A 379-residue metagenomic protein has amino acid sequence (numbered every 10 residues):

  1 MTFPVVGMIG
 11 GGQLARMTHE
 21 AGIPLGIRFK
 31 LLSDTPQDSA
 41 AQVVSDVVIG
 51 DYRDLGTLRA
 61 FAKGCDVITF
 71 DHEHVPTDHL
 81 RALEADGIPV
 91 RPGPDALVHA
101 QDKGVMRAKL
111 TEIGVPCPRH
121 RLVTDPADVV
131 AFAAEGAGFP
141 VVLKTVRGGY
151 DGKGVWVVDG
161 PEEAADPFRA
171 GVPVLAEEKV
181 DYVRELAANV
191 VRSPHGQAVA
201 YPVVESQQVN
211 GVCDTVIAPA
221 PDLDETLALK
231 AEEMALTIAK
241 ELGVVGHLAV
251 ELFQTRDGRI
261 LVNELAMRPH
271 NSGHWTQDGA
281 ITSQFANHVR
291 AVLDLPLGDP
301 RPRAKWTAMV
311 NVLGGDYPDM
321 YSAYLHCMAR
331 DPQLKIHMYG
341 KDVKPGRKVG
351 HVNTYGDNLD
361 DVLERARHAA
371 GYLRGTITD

Functional and structural regions predicted by a protein language model:
M1-V105, A127: ATP-binding N-terminal substructure of ATP-dependent carboxylate-amine bond-forming enzymes
P4, P118, K153, R184-L186 (+6 more regions): Change "...and in nucleic-acid phosphodiester-cleaving endonucleases..." to "...and in nucleic-acid processing enzymes
L97-A187, V191-I238, A370: Active-site nucleotide/adenylate-binding loops and adjacent lid/helix of ATP-dependent enzymes
R119, P140-L143, P173-E177, L248-A249 (+2 more regions): A short linear hydrophobic-aromatic micro-motif
R192-Q197, T255-G258, G356-N358: Short acidic-glycine loop/turn motifs at beta-strand connectors
L229-V250, R256, A266-G315: Active-site "cap" helix and flanking loop/linker of ATP-utilizing ligase/carboxylase catalytic domains
R290-D379: Peripheral (often C-terminal) accessory segments that flank ATP-dependent C-N-forming ligase machineries
